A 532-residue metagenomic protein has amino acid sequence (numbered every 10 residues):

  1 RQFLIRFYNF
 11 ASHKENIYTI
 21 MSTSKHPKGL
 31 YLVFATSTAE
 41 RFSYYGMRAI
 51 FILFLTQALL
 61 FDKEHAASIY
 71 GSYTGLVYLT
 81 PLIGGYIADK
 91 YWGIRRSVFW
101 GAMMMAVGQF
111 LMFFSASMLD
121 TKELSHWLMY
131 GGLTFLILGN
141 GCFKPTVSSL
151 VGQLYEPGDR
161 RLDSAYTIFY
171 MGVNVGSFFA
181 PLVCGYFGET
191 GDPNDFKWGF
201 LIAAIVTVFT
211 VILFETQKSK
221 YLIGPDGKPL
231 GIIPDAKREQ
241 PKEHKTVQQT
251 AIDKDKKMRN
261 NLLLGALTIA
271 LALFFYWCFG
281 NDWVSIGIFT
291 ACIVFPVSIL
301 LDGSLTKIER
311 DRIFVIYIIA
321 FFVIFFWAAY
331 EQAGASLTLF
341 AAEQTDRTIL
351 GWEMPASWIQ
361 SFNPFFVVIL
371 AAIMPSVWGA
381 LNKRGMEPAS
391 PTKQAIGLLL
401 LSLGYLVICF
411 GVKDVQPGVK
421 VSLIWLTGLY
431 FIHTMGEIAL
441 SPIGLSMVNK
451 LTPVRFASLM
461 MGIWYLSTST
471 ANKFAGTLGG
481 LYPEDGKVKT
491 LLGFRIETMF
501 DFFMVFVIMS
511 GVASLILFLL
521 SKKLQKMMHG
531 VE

Functional and structural regions predicted by a protein language model:
N9-K28, P157-G158, G185-T338, E343-T348 (+3 more regions): Intracellular loop-helix junctions on the cytosolic face of multi-pass helical membrane proteins
A49-H65, A335-A356: Short amphipathic helix-loop junctions that connect adjacent transmembrane helices in Major Facilitator Superfamily/SLC
L55-T56, I87-D89, V183-D192, W378 (+1 more regions): Interfacial helix-cap and linker-helix signal at transmembrane-aqueous boundaries of multi-pass secondary transporters
G71-A88, S361-M374: Central cavity-lining transmembrane alpha-helices of secondary-active solute carriers, predominantly the Major
V77, S164-L182, V206-T207, N363-P364 (+1 more regions): Glycine-rich segments within core transmembrane alpha-helices of 12-TM secondary carriers
L82-M104, F110: Conserved MFS/SLC helix-loop-helix module at the cytosolic interface between two early adjacent transmembrane helices
M103-E123, L399-G418: C-terminal ends and interior cores of transmembrane alpha-helices in multi-pass membrane transporters/permeases
E123-F143, P417-A439: Hydrophobic core of transmembrane alpha-helices in multi-pass small-molecule transporters, especially MFS/SLC-type
